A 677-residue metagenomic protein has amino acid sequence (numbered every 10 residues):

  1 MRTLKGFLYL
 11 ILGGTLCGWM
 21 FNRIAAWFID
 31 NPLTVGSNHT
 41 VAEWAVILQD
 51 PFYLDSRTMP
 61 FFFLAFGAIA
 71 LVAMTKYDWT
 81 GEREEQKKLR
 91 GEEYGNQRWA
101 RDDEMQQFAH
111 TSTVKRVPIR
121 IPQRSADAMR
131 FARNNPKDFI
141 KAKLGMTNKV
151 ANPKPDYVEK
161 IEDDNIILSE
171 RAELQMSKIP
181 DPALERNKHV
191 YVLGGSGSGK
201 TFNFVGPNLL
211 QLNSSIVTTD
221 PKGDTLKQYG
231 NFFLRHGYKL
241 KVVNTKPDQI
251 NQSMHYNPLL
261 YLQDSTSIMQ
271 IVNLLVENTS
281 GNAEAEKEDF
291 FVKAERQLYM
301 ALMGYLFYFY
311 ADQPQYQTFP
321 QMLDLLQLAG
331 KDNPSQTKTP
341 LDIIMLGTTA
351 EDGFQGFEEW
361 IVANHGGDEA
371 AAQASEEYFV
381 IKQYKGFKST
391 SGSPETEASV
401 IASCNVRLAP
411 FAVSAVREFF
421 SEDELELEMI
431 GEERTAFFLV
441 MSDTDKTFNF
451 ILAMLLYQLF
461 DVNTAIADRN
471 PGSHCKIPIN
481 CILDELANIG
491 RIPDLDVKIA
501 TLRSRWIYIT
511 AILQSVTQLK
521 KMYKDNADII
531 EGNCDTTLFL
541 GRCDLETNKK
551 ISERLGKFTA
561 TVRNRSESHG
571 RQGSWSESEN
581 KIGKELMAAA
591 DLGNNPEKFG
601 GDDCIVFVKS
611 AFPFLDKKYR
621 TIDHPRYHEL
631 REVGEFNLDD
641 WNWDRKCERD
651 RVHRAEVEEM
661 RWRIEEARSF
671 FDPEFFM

Functional and structural regions predicted by a protein language model:
M1-S198, F202-P207, S568-H569, I582 (+1 more regions): Basic- and hydrophobic-enriched, low-structure N-terminal and domain-boundary segments that flank ATP-binding catalytic
G14, I499-S504, Y508-I605, M660: Conserved ATP-driven motor cores of ASCE-family P-loop NTPases powering translocation/secretion/packaging/pilus
F21, E173, A183-I507, M522 (+4 more regions): P-loop NTPase motor domains
T147-V150, K154, T447, D623-R626: A short local loop/turn or secondary-structure capping micro-motif enriched for an aromatic residue
K154-Y157, Q175-M176, S280-F290, D312 (+2 more regions): Low-complexity, polar-biased intrinsically disordered regions enriched in Pro/Ser/Thr/Gly
K178, F614-D623: Short amphipathic beta-strand/extended segments with alternating polar/hydrophobic composition
F232-R235, N257-L259, D525-I529, E553-F558 (+1 more regions): Short secondary-structure boundary/capping segments
